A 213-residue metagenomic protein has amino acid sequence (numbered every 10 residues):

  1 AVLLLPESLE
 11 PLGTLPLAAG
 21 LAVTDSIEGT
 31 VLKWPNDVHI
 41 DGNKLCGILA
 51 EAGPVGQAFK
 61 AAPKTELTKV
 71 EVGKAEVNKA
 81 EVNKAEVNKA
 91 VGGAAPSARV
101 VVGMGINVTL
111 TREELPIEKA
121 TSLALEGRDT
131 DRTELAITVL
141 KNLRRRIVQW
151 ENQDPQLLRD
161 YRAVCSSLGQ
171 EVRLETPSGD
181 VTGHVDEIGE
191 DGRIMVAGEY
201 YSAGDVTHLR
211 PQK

Functional and structural regions predicted by a protein language model:
A1-P63, A90-A98, K119, L125 (+2 more regions): Contiguous, small/hydrophobic- and glycine-enriched helical/loop subdomains that border and often "cap" functional
P35, G42-G47, L158, G169-E171 (+1 more regions): Conserved beta-strand residues within beta-sheet cores
D37, G105, G183: Conserved RecA-like P-loop NTPase ATPase core
C46, V100-M104, Y201: Short hydrophobic-aromatic micro-motifs
T65-A90: Long, intrinsically disordered low-complexity tandem-repeat segments
S97-L125: Short, acidic (Asp/Glu-rich) active-site segment that either coordinates a divalent metal cofactor
E126-D180, Q212-K213: Conserved, helical-rich catalytic subdomain that frames metal- and/or nucleotide-binding sites in enzyme alpha/beta
L168-K213: Conserved RNA-binding domains used in RNP assembly and mRNA/RNA metabolism
